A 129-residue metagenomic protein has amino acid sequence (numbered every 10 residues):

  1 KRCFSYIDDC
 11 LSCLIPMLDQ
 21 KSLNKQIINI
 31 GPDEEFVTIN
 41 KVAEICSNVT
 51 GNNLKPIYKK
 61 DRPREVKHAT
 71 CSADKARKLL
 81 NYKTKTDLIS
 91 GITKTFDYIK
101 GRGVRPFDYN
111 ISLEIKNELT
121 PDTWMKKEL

Functional and structural regions predicted by a protein language model:
K1-D8, P32-E35, P63, K67: Glycine-rich "substrate-gating" loop/helix at the edge of Rossmann-like oxidoreductase active sites
I7, E35, I39, A69 (+1 more regions): Amphipathic alpha-helical segment in the mid-to-C-terminal domain of diverse UDP/GDP-sugar glycosyltransferases
I7-L11, P16-N29, E34-E35, N52-L54: Glycine/proline-rich active-site loop of Rossmann-fold NAD(P)-dependent oxidoreductases
C10, L14, I30, V42 (+2 more regions): Non-catalytic, hydrophobic alpha-helical segments
I15-P16, E44-S47, F96-D97: Solvent-exposed alpha-helix faces
D19, G51, D97-G101: Residues at helix-coil transition
K25-N29, V37-A43, G51-H68, A73 (+1 more regions): C-terminal "lid/loop" region of Rossmann-like NAD(P)-dependent oxidoreductases
K75-I111: A contiguous, mid-protein "functional segment" used to position or interact with cofactors/ions or partner subunits
